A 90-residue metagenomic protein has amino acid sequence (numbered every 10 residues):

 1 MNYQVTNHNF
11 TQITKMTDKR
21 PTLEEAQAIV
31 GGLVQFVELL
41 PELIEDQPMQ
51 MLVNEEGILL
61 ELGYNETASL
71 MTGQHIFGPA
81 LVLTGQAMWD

Functional and structural regions predicted by a protein language model:
M1-D90: Detector for the mature cores of small, proteolytically processed and post-translationally modified peptide effectors
